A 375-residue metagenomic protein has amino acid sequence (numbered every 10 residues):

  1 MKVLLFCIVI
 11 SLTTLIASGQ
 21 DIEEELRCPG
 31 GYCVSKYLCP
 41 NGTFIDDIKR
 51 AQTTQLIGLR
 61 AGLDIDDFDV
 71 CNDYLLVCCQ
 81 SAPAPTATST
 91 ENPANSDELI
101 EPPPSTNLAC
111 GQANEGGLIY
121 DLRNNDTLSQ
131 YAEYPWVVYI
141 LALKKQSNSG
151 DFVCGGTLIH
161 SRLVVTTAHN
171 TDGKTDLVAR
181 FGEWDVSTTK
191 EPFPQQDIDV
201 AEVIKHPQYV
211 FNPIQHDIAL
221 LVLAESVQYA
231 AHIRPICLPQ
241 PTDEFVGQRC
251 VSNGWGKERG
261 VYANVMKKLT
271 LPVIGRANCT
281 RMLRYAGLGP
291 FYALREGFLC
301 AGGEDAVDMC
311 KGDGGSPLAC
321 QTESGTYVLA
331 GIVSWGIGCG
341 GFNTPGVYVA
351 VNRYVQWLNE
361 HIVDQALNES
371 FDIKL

Functional and structural regions predicted by a protein language model:
M1-I10: Classical eukaryotic N-terminal signal peptides for Sec-dependent ER targeting/secretion, especially the positively
T13-V165, V178, E183, E369-L375: Protease-domain processing segments flanking chymotrypsin-fold serine proteases, especially trypsin-like
G42, K49, T53-L63, V137-S149 (+1 more regions): Extracellular trypsin-like serine protease catalytic domains
L75-Q80, A219-V222, V351-H361: Short, structured beta-strand segments at or near domain termini in extracellular proteins/domains
Q112-G116, W136, I140-L143, V164-T167 (+3 more regions): Conserved H-D interstitial segment of serine endopeptidase catalytic domains
L128, A132, T189-P194, V210-Q215 (+2 more regions): Gly/Ser-enriched beta-turn/beta-hairpin loop segments
C154-G155, A168, G315-P317: Beta-propeller and closely related beta-sheet repeat lectin domains
P192, I204-V210, S226-T270: Active-site substrate-binding loop(s) of clan PA
